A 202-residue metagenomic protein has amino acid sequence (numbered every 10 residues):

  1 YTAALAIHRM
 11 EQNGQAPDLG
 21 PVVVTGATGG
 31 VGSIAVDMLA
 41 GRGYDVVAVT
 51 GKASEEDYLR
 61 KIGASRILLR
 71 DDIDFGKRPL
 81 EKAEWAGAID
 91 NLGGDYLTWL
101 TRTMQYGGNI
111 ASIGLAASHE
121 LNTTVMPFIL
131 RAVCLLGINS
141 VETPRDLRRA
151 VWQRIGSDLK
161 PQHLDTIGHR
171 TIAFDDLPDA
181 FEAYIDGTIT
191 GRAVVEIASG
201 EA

Functional and structural regions predicted by a protein language model:
Y1-G41: Short internal alpha-helix immediately C-terminal to a glycine-rich phosphate-binding loop in Rossmann-like
A3, L39, L59, A88 (+4 more regions): Terminal peptide-recognition signature
N13-L19, D71-W85, E142-T143, L164: Short, flexible, glycine-rich and Lys/Arg-enriched loop motifs at helix boundaries that contact anionic partners
P21, Y44-V46, N109, C134: Residues at the starts of beta-strands that form the adenosine-phosphate
V36-D37, D57, T98-T101, M126 (+1 more regions): Alpha-helical segments flanking ligand/cofactor-binding loops in enzyme cores
A40-Y96, Q153: Adenosine-nucleotide cofactor-binding segment
D95-P161, I197-A202: Glycine-rich phosphate-binding loop and adjacent beta-alpha segment of Rossmann(oid) nucleotide-cofactor-binding
D146-A202: C-terminal hydrophobic helical "lid"/dimerization subdomain of Rossmann-like NAD(P)H-dependent oxidoreductases
